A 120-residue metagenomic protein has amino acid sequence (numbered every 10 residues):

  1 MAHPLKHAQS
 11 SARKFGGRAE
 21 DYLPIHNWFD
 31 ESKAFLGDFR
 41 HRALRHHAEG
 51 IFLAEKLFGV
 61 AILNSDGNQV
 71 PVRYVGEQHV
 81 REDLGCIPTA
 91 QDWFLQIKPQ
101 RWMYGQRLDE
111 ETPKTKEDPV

Functional and structural regions predicted by a protein language model:
M1-V120: N-terminal membrane-targeting hydrophobic helices
